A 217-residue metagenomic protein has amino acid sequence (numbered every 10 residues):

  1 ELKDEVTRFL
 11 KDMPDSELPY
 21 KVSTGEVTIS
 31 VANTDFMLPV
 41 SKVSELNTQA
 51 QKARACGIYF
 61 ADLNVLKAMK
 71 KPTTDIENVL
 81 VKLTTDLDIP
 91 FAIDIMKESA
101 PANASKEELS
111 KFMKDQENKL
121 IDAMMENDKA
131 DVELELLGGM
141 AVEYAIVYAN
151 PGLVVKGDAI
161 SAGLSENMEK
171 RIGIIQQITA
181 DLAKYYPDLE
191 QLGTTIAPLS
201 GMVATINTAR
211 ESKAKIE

Functional and structural regions predicted by a protein language model:
E1-N103: N-terminal Sec/ER secretory leader and immediately downstream segment of secreted/extracellular precursors
E5, F9-D12, P39-K42, V79 (+5 more regions): Charge-rich, solvent-exposed alpha-helical interaction surfaces
M13-E17, L87, L120, V203-I206 (+1 more regions): Short, flexible helical or helix-coil boundary motifs
N64, I146-A149, S200-N207: Regular secondary-structure segments
E77-K82, M96, E135, A162-K170 (+2 more regions): Short, charged, amphipathic alpha-helical segments
A92-I95, S110-M113, E117, N127 (+1 more regions): C-terminal amphipathic alpha-helix
N103-L189: Extended amphipathic alpha-helical interaction segments
K184-E217: A cross-kingdom marker for long, charged
